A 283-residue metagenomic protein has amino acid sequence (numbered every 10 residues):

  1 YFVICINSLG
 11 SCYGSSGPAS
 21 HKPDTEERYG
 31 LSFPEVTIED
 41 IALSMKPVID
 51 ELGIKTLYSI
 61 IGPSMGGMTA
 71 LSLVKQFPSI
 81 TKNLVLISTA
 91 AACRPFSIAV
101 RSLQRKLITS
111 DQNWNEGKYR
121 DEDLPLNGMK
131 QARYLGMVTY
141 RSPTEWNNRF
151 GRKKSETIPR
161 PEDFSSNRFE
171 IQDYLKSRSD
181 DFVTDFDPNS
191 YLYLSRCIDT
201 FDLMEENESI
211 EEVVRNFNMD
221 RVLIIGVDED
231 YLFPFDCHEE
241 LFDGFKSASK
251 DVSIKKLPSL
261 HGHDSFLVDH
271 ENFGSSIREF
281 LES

Functional and structural regions predicted by a protein language model:
Y1-M68, K75-A91, F96-S102, S265-V268: Gly/Pro-rich cap/lid or specificity-loop segments adjacent to the active site
I80-K82, L86-D181: Alpha/beta-hydrolase-fold enzymes
S177-R178, L194-V214: Active-site nucleophile elbow and catalytic-triad environment of alpha/beta-hydrolase enzymes
D181, I198-D202, D228-F233: Acidic catalytic loop of the alpha/beta-hydrolase fold
D187-N189, N216-V222, A248: Short, proline-enriched alpha-helix->beta-strand connector loops that line the catalytic pocket of alpha/beta-hydrolase
E206-E211, R221, P234-G244: Short alpha-helix in the alpha/beta-hydrolase fold that links the catalytic acid
I224-G226: Short beta-strand/loop motif that positions the catalytic acidic residue of the alpha/beta-hydrolase fold
E240-S283: Catalytic active-site module of serine/aspartate enzymes centered on a nucleophile-bearing elbow/loop
